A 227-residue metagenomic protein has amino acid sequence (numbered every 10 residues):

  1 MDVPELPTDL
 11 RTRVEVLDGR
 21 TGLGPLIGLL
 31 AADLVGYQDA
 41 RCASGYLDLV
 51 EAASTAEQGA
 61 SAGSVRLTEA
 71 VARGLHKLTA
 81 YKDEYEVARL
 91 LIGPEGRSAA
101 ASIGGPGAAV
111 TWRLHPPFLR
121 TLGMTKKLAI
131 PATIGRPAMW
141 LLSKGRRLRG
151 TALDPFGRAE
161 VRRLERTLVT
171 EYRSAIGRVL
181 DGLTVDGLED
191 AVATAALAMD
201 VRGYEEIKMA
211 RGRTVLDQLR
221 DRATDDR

Functional and structural regions predicted by a protein language model:
M1-R227: Active-site loops and adjacent core secondary-structure elements that bind or stabilize anionic groups
